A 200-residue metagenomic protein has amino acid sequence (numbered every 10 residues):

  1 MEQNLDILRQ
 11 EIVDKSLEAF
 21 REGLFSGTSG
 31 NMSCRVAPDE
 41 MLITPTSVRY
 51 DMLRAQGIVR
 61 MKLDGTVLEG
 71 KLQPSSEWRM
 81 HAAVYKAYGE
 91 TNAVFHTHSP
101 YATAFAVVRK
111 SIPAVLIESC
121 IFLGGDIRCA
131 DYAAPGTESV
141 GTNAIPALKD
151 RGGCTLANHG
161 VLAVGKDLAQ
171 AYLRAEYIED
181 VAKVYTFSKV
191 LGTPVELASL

Functional and structural regions predicted by a protein language model:
M1-L200: Glycine-rich flexible loops
